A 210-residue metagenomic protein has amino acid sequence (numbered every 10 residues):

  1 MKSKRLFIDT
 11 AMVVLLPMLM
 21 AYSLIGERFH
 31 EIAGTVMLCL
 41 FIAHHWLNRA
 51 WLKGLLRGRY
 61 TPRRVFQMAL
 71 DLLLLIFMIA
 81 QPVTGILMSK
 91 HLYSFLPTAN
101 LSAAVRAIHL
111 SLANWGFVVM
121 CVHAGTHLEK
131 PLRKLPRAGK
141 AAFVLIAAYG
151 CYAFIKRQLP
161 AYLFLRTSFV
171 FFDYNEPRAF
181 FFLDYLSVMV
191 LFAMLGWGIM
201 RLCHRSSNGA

Functional and structural regions predicted by a protein language model:
M1-A210: Membrane-embedded alpha-helical bundles that constitute the cytochrome b-like, heme-associated redox core of multi-pass
